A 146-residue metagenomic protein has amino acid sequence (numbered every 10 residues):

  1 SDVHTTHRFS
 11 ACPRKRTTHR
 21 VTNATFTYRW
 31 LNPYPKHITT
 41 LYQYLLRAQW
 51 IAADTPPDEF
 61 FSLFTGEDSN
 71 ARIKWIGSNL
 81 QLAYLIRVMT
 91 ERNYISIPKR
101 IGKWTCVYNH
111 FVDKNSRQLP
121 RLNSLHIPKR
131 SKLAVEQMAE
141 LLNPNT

Functional and structural regions predicted by a protein language model:
V3-T146: Flexible coil/loop and intrinsically disordered linker positions at secondary-structure junctions
